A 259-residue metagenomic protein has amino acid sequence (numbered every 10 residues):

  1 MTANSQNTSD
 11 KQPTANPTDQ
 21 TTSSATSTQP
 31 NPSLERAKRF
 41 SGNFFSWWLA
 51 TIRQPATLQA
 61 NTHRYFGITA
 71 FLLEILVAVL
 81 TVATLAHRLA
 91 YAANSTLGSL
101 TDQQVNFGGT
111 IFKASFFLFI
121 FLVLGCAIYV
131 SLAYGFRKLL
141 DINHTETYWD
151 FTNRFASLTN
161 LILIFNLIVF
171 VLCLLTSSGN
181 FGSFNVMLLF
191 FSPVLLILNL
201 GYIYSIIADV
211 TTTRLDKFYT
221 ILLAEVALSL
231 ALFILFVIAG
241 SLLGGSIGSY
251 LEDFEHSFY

Functional and structural regions predicted by a protein language model:
T2-L73: N-terminal juxtamembrane cytosolic/stromal segments of multi-pass membrane proteins
P55, Y91-I111, D253-S257: Perimembrane loop-to-helix junctions flanking transmembrane segments
Y65-R88: Hydrophobic alpha-helical transmembrane segments of multi-pass membrane transport/permease proteins
T81-R88, I128, L132-F136, L140 (+6 more regions): Alpha-helical membrane-inserting segments
T101-F117, N180-M187: Membrane-interface segments at the starts/ends of alpha-helical transmembrane spans
N106-V171: Alpha-helical transmembrane segments with an aromatic anchor "belt"
H144-A231, L235: Hydrophobic alpha-helical transmembrane segments and adjacent short intramembrane/lumenal linkers of inner/organellar
L235-Y259: Juxtamembrane boundary at the C-terminal end of a transmembrane helix
